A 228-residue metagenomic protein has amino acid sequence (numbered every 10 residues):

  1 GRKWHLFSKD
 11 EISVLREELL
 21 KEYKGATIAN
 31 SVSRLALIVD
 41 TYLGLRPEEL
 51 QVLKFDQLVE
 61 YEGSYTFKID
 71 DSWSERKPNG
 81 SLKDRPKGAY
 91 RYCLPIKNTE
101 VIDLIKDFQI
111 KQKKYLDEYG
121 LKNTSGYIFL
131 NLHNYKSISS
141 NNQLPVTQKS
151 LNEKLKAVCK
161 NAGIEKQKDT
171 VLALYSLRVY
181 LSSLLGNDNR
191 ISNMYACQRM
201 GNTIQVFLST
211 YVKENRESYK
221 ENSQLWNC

Functional and structural regions predicted by a protein language model:
G1-P47: Basic, Lys/Arg- and aromatic-enriched nucleic-acid-binding interface segment
S13-L20, K106, L155-K160, V212: Amphipathic, well-packed alpha-helical segments that form the structural scaffold of globular domains
K21-T27, L43, K114-Y119, Y135-P145 (+2 more regions): Short, basic (Lys/Arg/His-rich) helix/loop patches that form interaction surfaces in the mid-to-C-terminal regions
V32, L45-E48, A89-L94, R178: Short, cationic motifs built from Arg/Lys/His that form the positively charged side of catalytic pockets
V52-L58, D188, Y195-T203, T210-E214: A short, basic/aromatic helix-end/turn motif that makes direct DNA contacts
L53-I110, E118: Conserved tyrosine-mediated DNA breakage-rejoining catalytic core shared by Y-recombinases
W73, M200-L225: Catalytic-site neighborhood detector that most strongly recognizes the C-terminal catalytic loop/helix of tyrosine
